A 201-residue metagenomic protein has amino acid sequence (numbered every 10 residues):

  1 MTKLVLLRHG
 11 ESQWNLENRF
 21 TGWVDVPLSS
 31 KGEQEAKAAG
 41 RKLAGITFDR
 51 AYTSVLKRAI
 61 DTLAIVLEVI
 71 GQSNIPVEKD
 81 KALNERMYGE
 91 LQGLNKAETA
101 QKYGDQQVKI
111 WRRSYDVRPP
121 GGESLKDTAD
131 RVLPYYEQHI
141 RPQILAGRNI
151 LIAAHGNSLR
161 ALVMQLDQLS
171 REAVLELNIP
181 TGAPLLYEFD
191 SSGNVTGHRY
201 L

Functional and structural regions predicted by a protein language model:
T2-E11, G104-K109: Short coil-to-beta-strand
L4, I60, G71-N74, P134-V195: Active-site-adjacent alpha-helix immediately C-terminal to a catalytic or transition-state-stabilizing loop
V5, E11-T62, V69, P119-P134 (+2 more regions): Loop-to-helix element that buttresses phosphate recognition and phosphoryl-transfer chemistry
L16-R19, G89-G93, R199-Y200: Short aromatic-enriched loop/helix-cap "lid" or pocket-rim segments at secondary-structure transitions that line
R19-T21, D80-N84, R113-V117: Short linear capping/connector segments at secondary-structure termini
K37-K109, L166-P180, P184-E188: Phosphate-coordination/substrate-recognition cap region in phosphate-metabolizing enzymes
S54-L56, A82, R113, R148-N149 (+1 more regions): Short, well-ordered beta-to-alpha junction loops that form the rim of enzyme active sites and present histidine/acidic
Q106-G122: Extended, charge-rich low-complexity interaction segments
